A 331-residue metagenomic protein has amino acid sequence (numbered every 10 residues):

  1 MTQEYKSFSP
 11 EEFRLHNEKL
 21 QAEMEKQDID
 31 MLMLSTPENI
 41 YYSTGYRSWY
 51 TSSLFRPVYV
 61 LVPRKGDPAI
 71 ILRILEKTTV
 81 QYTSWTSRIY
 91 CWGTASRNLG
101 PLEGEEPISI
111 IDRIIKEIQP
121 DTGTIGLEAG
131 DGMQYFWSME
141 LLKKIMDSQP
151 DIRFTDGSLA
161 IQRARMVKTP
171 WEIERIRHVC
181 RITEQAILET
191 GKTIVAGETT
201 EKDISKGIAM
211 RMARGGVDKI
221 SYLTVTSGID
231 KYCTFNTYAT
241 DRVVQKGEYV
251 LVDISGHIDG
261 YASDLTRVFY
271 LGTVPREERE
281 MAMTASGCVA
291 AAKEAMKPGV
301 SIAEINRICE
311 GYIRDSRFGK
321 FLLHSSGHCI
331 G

Functional and structural regions predicted by a protein language model:
M1-G331: Active-site neighborhoods and metal-handling regions in enzymes and metal-associated proteins
